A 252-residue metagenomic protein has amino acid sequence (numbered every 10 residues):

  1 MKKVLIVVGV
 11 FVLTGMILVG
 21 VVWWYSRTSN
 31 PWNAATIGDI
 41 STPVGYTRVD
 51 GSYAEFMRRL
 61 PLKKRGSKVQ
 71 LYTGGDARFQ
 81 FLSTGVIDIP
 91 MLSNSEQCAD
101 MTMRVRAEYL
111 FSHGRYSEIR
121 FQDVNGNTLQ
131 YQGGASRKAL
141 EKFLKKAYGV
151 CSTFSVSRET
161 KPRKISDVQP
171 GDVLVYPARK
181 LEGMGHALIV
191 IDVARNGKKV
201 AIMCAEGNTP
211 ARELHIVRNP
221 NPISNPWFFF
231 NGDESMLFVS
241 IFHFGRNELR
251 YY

Functional and structural regions predicted by a protein language model:
M1-T14: N-terminal Sec-pathway targeting helices
W24-F79, L92: N-terminal module-boundary/linker segments of secreted carbohydrate-active enzymes
G85, V105, S117-G133: Acidic helix-start/capping segments at beta-turn-to-alpha-helix junctions
I89-S95, L110-V124: Surface-exposed patches in mature extracellular/periplasmic domains of secreted proteins
M103-F111: Sec-exported extracytoplasmic/periplasmic mature domains
K138-K198: ...with weaker cross-activation on analogous glycine-rich loops/strands in unrelated enzymes
I189-I216: Catalytic Cys-His active-site segments of thiol-dependent hydrolases/isopeptidases
G207-Y252: Low-complexity, Gly/Ser/Thr/Pro-rich intrinsically disordered linker/tail segments
